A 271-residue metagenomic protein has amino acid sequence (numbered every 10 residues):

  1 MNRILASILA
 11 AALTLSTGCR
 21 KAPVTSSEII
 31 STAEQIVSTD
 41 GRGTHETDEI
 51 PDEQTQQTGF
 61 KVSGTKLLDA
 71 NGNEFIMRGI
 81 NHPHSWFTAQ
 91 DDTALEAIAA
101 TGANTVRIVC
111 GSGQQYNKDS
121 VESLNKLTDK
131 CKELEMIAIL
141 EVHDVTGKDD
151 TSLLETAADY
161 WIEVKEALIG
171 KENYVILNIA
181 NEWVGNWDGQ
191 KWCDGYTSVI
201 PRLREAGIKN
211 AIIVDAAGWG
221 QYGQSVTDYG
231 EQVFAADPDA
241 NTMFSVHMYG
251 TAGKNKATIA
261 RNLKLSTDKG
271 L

Functional and structural regions predicted by a protein language model:
N2-A10: Sec-dependent signal peptide recognition, specifically the positively charged N-region followed immediately by
S16-G18: C-terminal motif of bacterial Sec signal peptides marking the signal peptidase cleavage site
R20-A22: Bacterial signal peptide processing site
I29-T105: N-terminal carbohydrate-binding accessory modules
G59, T88, A158-I162, E166-I176 (+1 more regions): Extracellular glycoside hydrolase catalytic/binding regions
G72, M77-G79, T105-R107, I137-I139 (+3 more regions): Structural preference for beta-strand elements that scaffold enzyme active sites
D91-G147, L154-D159, R204-A206: Aromatic-lined substrate-binding rim segments of carbohydrate-active enzymes
S112-Q114, D144-T151, A180-N186, H247-Y249: The substrate-binding groove and active-site-proximal loops of carbohydrate-active enzymes, especially glycoside
